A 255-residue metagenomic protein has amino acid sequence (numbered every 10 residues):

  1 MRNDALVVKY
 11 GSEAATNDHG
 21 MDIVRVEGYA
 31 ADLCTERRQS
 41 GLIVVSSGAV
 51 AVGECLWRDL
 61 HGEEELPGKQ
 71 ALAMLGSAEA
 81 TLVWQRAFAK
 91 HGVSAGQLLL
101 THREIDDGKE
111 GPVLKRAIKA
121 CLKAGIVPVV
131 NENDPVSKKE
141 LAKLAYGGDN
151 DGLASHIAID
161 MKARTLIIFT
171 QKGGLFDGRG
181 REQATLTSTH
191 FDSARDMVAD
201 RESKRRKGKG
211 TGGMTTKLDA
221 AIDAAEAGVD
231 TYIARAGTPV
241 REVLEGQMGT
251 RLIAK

Functional and structural regions predicted by a protein language model:
M1-K255: C-terminal catalytic "cap/lid" subdomain
